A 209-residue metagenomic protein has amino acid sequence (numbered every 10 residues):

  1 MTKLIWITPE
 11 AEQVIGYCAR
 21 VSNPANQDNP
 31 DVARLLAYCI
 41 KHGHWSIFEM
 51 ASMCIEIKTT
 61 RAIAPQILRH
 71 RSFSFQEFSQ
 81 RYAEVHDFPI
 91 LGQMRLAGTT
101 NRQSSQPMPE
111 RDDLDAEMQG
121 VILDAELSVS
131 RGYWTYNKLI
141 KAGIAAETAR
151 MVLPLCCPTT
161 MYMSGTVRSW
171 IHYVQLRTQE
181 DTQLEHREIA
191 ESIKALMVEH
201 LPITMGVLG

Functional and structural regions predicted by a protein language model:
M1-G209: Family-specific signature for flavin-dependent thymidylate synthase
